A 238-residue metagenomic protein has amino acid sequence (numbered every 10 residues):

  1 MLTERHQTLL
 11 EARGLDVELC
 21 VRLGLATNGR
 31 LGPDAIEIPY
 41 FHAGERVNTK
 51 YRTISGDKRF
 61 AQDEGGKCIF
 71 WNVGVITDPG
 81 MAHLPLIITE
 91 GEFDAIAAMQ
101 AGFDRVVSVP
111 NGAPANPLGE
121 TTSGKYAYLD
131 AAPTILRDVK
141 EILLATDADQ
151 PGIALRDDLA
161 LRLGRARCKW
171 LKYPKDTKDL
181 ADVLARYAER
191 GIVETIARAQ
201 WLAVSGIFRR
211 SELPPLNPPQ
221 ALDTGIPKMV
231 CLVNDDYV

Functional and structural regions predicted by a protein language model:
M1-V47, A61-L84, R137, L143 (+2 more regions): TOPRIM metal-binding catalytic domain and adjacent DNA-binding surface shared by DnaG-type primases
R30-K140: Phosphate-handling DNA/RNA-contact segment within nucleic-acid enzymes
I88, L136-P151, K172: Acidic beta-strand-to-loop metal/phosphate-binding motif
G91, G112, G164, A188-G191: Glycine-centered helix-coil hinge/cap
F93, P114-N116, T146-R156, K175: Acidic, metal-coordinating catalytic cores used for nucleic-acid/nucleotide bond scission and strand-transfer chemistry
V106, L161-L171: Structural alpha-beta junctions
C168-D182: Conserved beta-strand -> loop -> alpha-helix junction used to position metal-binding or nucleic-acid-contacting
D182-V238: Core recognition of P-loop NTPase motor domains used across DNA-transaction enzymes
